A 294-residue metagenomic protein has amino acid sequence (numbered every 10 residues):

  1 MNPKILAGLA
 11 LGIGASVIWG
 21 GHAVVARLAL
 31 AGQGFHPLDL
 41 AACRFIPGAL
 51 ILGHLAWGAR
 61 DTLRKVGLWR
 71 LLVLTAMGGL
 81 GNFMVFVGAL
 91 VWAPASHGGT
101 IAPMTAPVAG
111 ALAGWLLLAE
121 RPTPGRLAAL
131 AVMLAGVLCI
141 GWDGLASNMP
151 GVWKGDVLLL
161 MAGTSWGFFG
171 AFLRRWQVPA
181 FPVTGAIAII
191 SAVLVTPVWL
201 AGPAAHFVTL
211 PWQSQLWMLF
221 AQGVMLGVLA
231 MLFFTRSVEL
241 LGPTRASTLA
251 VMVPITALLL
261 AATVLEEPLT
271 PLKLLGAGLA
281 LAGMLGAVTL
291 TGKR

Functional and structural regions predicted by a protein language model:
M1-A42, A135, L145-R175, V193-P197: Glycine-/small-residue-enriched transmembrane alpha-helix faces in small-molecule transporters and effluxers
S16, C43, F83, H97-T105 (+2 more regions): Helix-helix packing/entry segments at the starts of transmembrane helices
I18, H22-A23, A56-A102, C139 (+1 more regions): Specific transmembrane alpha-helical segments of multi-pass solute transporters/efflux pumps, especially DMT/EamA
V24-G34, V91, G141-V152, L200-L219 (+1 more regions): Membrane-interface helix termini and inter-helical loops of multi-pass transporters
A29, L40, R44, A89 (+6 more regions): Hydrophobic/aromatic residues within transmembrane alpha-helices of multi-pass small-molecule transporters
Q33-G81, V108-L112, S165-F169, G185-A205 (+3 more regions): Transmembrane alpha-helices of multi-pass small-molecule transport proteins
D39-L50, G78, V87-R121, A162 (+1 more regions): Specific alpha-helical transmembrane segments that line the substrate/conduction pathway and gating interfaces
L52, G125-G144, V195, V251 (+2 more regions): Hydrophobic transmembrane alpha-helices of multi-pass small-molecule transport proteins
